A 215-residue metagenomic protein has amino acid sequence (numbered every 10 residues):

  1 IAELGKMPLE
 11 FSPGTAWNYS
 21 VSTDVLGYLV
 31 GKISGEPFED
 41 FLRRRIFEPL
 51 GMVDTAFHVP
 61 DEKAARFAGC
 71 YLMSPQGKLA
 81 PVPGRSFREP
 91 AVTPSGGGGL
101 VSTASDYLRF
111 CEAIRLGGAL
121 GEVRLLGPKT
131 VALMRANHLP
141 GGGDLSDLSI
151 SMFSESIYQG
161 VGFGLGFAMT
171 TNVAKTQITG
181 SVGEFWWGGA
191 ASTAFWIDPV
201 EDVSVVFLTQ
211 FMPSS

Functional and structural regions predicted by a protein language model:
I1, M212-S215: Short, intrinsically disordered, charge-balanced linker/junction segments flanking boundaries in proteins
I1-T179: Short, surface-exposed loop or secondary-structure junction motifs that flank catalytic or metal-binding residues
T23-D24, F211-P213: Solvent-exposed loop/turn segments at secondary-structure junctions within structured extracellular/periplasmic domains
Q76, V200-E201: Residue-level recognition of short loop/turn positions
W186: Short, structured beta-strand/loop micro-motifs enriched in basic residues and often containing a Trp
G189-A191: Short, small/polar residue-rich loop motifs at catalytic or cofactor-binding pockets
A194-W196, D202-F211: Short, well-ordered beta-strand elements
